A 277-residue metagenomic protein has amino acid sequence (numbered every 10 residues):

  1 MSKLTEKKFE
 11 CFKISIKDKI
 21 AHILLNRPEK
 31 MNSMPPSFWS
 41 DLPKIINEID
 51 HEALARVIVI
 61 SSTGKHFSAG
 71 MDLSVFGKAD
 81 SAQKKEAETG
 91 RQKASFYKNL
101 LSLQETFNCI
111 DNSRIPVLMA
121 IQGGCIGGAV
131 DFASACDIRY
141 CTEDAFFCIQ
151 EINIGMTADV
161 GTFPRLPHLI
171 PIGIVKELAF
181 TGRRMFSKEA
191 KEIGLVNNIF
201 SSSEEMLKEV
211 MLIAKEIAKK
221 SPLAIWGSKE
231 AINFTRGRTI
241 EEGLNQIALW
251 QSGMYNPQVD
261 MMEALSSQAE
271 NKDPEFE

Functional and structural regions predicted by a protein language model:
M1-D18, G182-K188, E204-K208, L212-K215 (+1 more regions): C-terminal alpha-helix plus adjacent terminal tail
M1-T63: Conserved CoA-thioester-binding segment of acyl-CoA-metabolizing enzymes
I23, R27, L42, I60 (+6 more regions): Terminal peptide-recognition signature
P28-M31, K65, G70, D144-F146 (+2 more regions): A short, glycine- and basic residue-enriched loop/turn that sits immediately adjacent to a domain's principal
F38-L42, N99-S102, M206, I247: Hydrophobic alpha-helical membrane-association signature
S62-T106: Glycine- (often His-adjacent) and acidic-residue-rich active-site loop that binds/positions the CoA thioester
S102, T106, T162-R165, I174 (+3 more regions): Hydrophobic alpha-helical segments typical of transmembrane helices and their membrane-interface/capping positions
N108-P222, Q258: Crotonase-fold acyl-CoA enzyme core
